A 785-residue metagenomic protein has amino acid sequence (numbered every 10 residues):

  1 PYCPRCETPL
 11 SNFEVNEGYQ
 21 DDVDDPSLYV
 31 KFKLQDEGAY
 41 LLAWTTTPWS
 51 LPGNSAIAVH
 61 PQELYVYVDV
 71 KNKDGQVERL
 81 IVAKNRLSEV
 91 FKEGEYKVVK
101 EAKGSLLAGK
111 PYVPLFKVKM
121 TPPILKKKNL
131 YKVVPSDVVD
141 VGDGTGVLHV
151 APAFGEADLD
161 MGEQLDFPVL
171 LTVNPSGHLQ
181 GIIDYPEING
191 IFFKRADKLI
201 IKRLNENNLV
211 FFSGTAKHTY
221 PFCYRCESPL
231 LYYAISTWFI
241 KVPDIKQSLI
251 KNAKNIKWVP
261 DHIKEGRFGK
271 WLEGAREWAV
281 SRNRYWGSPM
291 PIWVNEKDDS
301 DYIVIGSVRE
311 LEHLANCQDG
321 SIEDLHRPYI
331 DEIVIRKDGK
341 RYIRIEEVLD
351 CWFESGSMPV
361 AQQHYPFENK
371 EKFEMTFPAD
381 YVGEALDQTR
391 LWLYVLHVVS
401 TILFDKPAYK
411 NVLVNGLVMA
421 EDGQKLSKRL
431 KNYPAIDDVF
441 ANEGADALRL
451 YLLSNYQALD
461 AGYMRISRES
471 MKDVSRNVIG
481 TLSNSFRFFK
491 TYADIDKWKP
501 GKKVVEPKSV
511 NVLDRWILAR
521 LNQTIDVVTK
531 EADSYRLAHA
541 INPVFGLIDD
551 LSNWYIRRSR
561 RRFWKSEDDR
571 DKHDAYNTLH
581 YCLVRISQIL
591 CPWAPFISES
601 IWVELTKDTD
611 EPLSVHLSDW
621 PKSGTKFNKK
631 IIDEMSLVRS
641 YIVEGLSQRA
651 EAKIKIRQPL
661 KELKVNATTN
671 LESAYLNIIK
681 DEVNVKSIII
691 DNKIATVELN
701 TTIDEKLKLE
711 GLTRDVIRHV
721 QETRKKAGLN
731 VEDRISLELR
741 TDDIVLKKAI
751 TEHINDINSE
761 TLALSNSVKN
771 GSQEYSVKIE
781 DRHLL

Functional and structural regions predicted by a protein language model:
P1-P52, L64, N72, G109-P111 (+12 more regions): Residue patterns forming the tRNA-binding/recognition surfaces of aminoacyl-tRNA synthetases and related DALR
S27, K270-F353, S357-P359, Y365 (+3 more regions): Feature 926 captures the class I aminoacyl-tRNA synthetase adenylation module centered on the KMSKS loop
W49-Q62, Y67-V68, E89-V90, D158-F167 (+3 more regions): Short active-site loop/helix that positions an aromatic residue
A56, E63-V150, E156, D160: Protease-associated
K100-E101, N205-R225, P328-E347: Short acidic, Pro/Gly- and aromatic-enriched capping/linker segments at domain boundaries
E101-V138, F167, S228-K251, N255 (+1 more regions): Conserved oxyanion/phosphate-binding beta-strand-loop segments in alpha/beta enzyme cores
V348, T376-D387, M471: A short glycine/serine-rich beta->alpha loop
S357, V395-I402, L452: Short Ser/Thr-interspersed hydrophobic loop/turn segments at strand-loop and sheet-helix junctions that line or gate
